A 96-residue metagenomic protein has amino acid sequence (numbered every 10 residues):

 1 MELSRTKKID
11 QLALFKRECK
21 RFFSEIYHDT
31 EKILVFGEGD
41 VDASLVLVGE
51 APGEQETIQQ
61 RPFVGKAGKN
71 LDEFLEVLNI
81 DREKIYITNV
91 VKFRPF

Functional and structural regions predicted by a protein language model:
M1-F96: A polyanion-binding, active-site-adjacent surface
